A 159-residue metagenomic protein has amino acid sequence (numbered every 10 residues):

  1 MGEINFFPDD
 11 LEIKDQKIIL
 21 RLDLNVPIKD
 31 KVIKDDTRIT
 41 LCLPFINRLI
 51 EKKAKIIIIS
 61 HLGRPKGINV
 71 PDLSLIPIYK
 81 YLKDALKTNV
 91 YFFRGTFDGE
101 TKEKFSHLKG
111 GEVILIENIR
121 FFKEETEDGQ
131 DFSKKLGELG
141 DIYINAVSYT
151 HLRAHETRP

Functional and structural regions predicted by a protein language model:
M1-R153: Active-site loop-to-helix "anion-binding N-cap" substructures in soluble metabolic enzymes
A154-P159: A short, hydrophobic C-terminal helix/tail in secreted or cell-surface proteins
